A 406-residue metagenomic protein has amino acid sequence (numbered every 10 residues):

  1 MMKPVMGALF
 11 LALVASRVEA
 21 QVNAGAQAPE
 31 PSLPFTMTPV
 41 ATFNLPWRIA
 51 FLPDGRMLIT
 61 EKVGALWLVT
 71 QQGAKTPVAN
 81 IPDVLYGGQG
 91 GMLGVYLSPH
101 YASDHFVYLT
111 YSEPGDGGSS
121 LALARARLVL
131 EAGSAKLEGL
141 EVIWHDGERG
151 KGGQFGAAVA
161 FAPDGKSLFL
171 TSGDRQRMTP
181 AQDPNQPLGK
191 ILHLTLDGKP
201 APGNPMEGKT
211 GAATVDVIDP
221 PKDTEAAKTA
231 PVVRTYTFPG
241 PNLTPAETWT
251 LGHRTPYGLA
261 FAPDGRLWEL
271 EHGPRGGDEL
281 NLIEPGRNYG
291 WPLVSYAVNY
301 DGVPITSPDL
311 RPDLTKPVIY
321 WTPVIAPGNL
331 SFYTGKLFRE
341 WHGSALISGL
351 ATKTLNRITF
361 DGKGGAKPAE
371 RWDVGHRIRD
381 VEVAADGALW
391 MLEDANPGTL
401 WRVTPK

Functional and structural regions predicted by a protein language model:
M1-P4, P405: Positively charged n-region of N-terminal signal peptides that target proteins for export
M6-R17: Bacterial N-terminal signal peptides
Q21-T179, G258-A260, G265-G273, P323-D361 (+1 more regions): Acidic, Gly/Ser/Thr-rich repeat motifs that build Ca2+-stabilized beta-propeller blades
N23-E30, G90-M92, H100-A102, A122 (+4 more regions): Beta-propeller domain segments
T38-P39, K75-P82, S134-H145, A201-G211 (+2 more regions): Beta-propeller fold detector
H253, G365-A385: Conserved blade-ending motifs and adjacent loop-strand segments that build the rim/top face of beta-propeller domains
